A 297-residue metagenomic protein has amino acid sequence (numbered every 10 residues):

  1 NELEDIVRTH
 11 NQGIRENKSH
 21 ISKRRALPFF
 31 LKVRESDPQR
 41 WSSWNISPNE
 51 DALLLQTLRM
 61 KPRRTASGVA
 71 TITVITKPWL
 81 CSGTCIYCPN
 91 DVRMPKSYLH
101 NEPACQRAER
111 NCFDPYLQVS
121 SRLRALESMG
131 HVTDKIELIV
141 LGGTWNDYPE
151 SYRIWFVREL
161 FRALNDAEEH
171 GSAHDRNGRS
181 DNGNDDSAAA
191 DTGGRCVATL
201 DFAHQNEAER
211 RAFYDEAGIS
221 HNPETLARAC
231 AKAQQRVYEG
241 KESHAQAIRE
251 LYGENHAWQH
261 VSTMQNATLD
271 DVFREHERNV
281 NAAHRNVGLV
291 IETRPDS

Functional and structural regions predicted by a protein language model:
N1-Q118, R122-A267: Flexible, acidic/Gly-rich N-terminal and inter-domain linker regions that tether and position cofactor-handling modules
V272, V280: Extended, Lys/Arg-enriched charged tracts that mediate electrostatic binding to polyanionic substrates
N286-D296: Active-site mouth loops of central-metabolism enzymes
